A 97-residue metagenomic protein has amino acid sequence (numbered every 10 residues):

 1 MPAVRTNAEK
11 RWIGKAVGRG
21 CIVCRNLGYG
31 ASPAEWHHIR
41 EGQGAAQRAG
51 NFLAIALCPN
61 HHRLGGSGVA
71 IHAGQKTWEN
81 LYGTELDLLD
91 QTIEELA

Functional and structural regions predicted by a protein language model:
M1-A3, E94: Ribonuclease/tRNase effector modules and their secretory precursors
A3, A8-R11, G44-A45, G65: A general structural-boundary detector
T6-H37, N60: Short cysteine-rich loop/turn motifs with clustered Cys
V23, A34-G66: A short, structured beta-strand/loop element
A45-F52, R63-A97: Polybasic, low-complexity binding patches
